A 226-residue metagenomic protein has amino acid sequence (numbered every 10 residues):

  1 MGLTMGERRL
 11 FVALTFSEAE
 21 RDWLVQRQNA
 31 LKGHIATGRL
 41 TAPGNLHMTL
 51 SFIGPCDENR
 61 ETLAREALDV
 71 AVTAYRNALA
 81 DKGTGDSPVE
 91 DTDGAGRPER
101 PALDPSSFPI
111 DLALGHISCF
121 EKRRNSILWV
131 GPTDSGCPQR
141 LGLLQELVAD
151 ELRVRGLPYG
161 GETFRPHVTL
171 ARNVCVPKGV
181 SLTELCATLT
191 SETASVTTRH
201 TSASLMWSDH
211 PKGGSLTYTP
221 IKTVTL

Functional and structural regions predicted by a protein language model:
G2-L226: Histidine-dependent nucleotide/RNA phosphoesterase domain, centered on the 2H-phosphoesterase fold with its duplicated
